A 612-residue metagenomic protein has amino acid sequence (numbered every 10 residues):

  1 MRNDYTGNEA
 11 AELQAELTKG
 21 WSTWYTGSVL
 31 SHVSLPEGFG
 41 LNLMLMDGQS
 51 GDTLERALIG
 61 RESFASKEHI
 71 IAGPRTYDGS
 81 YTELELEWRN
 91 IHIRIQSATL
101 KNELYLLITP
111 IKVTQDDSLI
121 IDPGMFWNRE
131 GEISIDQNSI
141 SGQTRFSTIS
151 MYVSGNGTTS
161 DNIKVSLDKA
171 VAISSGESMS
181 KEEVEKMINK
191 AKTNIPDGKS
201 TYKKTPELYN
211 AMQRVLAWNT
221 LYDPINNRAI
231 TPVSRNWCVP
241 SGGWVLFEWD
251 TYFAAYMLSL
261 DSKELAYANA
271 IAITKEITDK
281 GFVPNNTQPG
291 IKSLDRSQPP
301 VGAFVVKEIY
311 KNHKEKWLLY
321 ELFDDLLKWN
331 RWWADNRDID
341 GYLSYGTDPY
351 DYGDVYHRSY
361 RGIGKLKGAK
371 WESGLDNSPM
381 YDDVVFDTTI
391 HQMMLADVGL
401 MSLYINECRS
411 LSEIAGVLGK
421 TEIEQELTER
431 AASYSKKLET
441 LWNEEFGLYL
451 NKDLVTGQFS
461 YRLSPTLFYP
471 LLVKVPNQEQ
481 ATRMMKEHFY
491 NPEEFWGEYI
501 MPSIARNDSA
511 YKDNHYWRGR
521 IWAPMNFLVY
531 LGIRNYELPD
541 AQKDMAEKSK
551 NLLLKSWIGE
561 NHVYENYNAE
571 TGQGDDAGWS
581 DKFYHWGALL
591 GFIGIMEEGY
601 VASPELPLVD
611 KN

Functional and structural regions predicted by a protein language model:
M1-K204, L208, N535, Q573 (+2 more regions): Terminal accessory carbohydrate-recognition/targeting modules of carbohydrate-active enzymes
R2-L41, L45, Q298-H313, N443-H488 (+2 more regions): C-terminal capping/lid segments that line or modulate ligand- or cofactor-binding pockets
T159-S174, K280, P284-V301, K307-W317 (+5 more regions): The feature captures the catalytic groove of carbohydrate-active enzymes
K181, E185, Y202, P206 (+8 more regions): Generic detection of long, well-ordered alpha-helical segments
E183-K190, E207-V215, L318, E479-M484 (+1 more regions): Exposed alpha-helical structural elements
Y202-K307, K311, L319, L327 (+7 more regions): Substrate-binding groove/exosite segments of carbohydrate-active enzymes
L216-I225, S262-F282, L322-G341, R430-G447 (+3 more regions): Long, well-ordered core segments of solenoidal/helical folds
N227-W237, E498-A505, N561-E565, L606-L608: Short coil/turn segments at secondary-structure boundaries
